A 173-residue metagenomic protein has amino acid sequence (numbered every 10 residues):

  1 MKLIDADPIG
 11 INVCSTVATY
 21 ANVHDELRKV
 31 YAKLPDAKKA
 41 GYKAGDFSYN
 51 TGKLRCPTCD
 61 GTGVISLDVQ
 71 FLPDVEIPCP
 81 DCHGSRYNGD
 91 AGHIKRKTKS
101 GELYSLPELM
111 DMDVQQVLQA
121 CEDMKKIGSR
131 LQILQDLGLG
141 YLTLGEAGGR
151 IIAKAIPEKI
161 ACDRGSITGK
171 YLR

Functional and structural regions predicted by a protein language model:
M1-R173: Conserved phosphate-binding elements of NTP-dependent enzyme cores
